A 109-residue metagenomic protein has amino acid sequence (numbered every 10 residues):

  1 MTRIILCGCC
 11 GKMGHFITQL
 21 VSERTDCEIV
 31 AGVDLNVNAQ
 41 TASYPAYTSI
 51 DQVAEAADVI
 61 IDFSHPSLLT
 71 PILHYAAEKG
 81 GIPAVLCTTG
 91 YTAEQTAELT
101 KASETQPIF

Functional and structural regions predicted by a protein language model:
M1-I5: Extreme N-terminal starter segment of soluble prokaryotic enzymes
L6-T18: N-terminal Rossmann NAD(P)H-binding glycine-rich loop of SDR-like oxidoreductase domains
C10, V33-N36, G90: Residues in the short beta-alpha loop(s) of Rossmann-like NAD(P)-binding domains
E23-A42: NAD(P)-binding Rossmann-fold cofactor-contacting core
E28, P45, P83-V85, Q106-F109: Proline-centered loop/turn at the N-terminus of a beta-strand
E28-I29, A42-A56: Short acidic low-complexity segments
I50-A56, F63, S67-C87: Rossmann-fold NAD(P) dinucleotide-binding segment
T70-E78, C87-F109: Rossmann-fold NAD(P)-binding glycine/threonine-rich loop
